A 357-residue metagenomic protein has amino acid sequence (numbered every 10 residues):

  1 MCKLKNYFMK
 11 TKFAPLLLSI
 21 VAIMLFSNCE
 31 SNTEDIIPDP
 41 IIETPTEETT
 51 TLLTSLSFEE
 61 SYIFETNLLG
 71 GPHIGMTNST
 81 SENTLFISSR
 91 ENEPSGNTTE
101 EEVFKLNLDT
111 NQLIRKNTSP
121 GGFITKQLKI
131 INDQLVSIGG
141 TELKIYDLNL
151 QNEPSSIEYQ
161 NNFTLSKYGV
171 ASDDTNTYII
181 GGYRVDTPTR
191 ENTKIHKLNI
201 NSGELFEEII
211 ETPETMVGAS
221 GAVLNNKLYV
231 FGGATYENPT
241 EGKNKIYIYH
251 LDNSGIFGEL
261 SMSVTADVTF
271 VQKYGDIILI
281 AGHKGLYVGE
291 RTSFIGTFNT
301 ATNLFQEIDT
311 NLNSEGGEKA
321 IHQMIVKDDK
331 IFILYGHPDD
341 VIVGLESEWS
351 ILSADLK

Functional and structural regions predicted by a protein language model:
K10-A14, I23-I63: Bacterial Sec-dependent N-terminal signal peptides
E59-N67, Q112-T118, N152-Q160, E204-E211 (+2 more regions): A short beta-strand motif characteristic of beta-propeller blades
E65-H73, S119-K126, Q160-K167, E211-A219 (+2 more regions): Short glycine-/Asp-/Thr-/Trp-enriched loop segments that recur within the blades of beta-propeller repeat domains
I87-E91, G139-G140, I180-Y183, G232-A234 (+2 more regions): Recurrent small/Gly-Pro-centered beta-turn motifs in extracellular repeat architectures
P94-E100, V185-N192, Y236-N244, L286-T292 (+1 more regions): Short, solvent-exposed loop/turn segments at conserved positions within beta-propeller repeat blades
E100-F104, E142-K144, G169, N192-H196 (+3 more regions): A short loop-to-beta-strand structural motif that recurs across blades of beta-propeller domains
L106-N111, D147-N152, N199-G203, H250-G255 (+2 more regions): Short loop/turn segments that connect beta-strands within beta-propeller blades
E318-K357: Blade-level signature of beta-propeller repeat domains, shared across WD40, Kelch, NHL, RCC1 and BNR/Asp-box propellers
